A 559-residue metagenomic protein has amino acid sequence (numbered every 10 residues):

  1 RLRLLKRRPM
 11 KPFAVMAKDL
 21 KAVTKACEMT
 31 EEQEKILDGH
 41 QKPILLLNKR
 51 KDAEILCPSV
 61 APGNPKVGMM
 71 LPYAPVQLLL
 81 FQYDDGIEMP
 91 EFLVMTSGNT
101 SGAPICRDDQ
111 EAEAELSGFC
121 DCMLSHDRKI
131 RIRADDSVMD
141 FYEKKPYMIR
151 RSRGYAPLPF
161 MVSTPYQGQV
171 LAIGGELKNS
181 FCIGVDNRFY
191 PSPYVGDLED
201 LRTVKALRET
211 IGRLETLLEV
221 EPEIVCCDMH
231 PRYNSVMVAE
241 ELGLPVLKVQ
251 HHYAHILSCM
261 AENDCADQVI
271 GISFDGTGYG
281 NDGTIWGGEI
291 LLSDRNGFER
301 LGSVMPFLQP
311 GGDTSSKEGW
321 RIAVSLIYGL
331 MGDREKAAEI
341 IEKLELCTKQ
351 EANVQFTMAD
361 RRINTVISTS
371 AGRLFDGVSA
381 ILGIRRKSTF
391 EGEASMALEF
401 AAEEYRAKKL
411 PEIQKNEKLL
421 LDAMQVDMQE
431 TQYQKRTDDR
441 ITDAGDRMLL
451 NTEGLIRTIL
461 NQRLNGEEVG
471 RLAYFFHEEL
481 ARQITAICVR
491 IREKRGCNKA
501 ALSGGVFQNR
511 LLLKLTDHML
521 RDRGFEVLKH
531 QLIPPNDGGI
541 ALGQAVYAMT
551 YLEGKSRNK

Functional and structural regions predicted by a protein language model:
R1, D228-H230, A371, A500-F507: Glycine-rich beta-strand-to-loop/alpha-helix junction loops that act as flexible
R1, F92-P104, D275-I285, R362-R385 (+1 more regions): Conserved phosphate/anionic-ligand binding catalytic regions in large, soluble enzymes, centered on
R1-C226, H230-L242: Active-site-adjacent structural elements in enzyme catalytic cores
Q169, G175-R213, S325-C497, L511-H518: A contiguous, well-structured pocket-lining segment that forms one wall/lid of small-molecule binding clefts in soluble
V170-A172, C226, V269-S273, S368 (+1 more regions): Short glycine-aspartate micro-motif
D228, G243-H255, N498-A501, R510 (+1 more regions): Conserved phosphate-binding/catalytic loops in two-lobed NTP-binding clefts
Y253-F274, G278-G280, G319-Y328, E478 (+1 more regions): Glycine-rich phosphate-binding/hydrolytic loop that grips phosphoryl groups
R300-D313, A338-I340, M358-I363, F525-Q531: Short beta-alpha connecting loops at secondary-structure transitions that line or flank enzyme active sites
